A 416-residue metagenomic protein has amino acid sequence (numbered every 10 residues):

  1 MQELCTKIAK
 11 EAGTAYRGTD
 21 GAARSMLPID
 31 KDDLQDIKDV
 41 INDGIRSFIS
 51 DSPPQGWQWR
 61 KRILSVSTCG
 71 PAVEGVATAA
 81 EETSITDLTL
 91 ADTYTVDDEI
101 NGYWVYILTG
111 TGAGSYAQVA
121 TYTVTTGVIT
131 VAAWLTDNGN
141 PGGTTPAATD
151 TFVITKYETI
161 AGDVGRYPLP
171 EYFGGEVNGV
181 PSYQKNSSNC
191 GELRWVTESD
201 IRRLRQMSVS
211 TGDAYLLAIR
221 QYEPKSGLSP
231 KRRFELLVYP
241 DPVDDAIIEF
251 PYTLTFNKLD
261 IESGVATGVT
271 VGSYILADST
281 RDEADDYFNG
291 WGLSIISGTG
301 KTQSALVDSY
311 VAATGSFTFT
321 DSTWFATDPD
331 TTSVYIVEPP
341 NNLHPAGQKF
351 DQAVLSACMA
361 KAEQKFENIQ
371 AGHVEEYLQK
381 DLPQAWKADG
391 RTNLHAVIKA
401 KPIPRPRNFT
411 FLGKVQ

Functional and structural regions predicted by a protein language model:
M1-G75, V96-Y116, A120, T126-D137 (+6 more regions): Glycine-enriched, solvent-exposed interface loops adjoining structured elements
E74-A77, L88, S263, R281: Short, intrinsically disordered, low-complexity terminal segments
T78-T83, T267-V271: Short, solvent-exposed loop/edge segments of extracellular or virion-exposed proteins
I85-T86, S273-L276: Short glycine-/aliphatic-rich beta-strand segments at the starts of folded cytosolic domains
T89-Y94, D278-D282: Short amphipathic, basic-aromatic surface patches that mediate peripheral association with negatively charged
